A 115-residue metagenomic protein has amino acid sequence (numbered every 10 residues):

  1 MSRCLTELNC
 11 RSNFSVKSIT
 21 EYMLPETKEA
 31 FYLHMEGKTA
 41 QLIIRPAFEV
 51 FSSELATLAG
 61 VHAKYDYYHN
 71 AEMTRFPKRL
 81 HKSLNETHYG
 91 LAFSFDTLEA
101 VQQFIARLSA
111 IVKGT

Functional and structural regions predicted by a protein language model:
M1-E26: Negatively charged, low-complexity tracts enriched in Asp/Glu with abundant Ser/Thr
L5, C10, F31-L33, L42-I44 (+1 more regions): Hydrophobic beta-strand residues in large extracellular and virion-surface proteins
R11-S18, M35-K38, S83-T87: Short, ordered beta-strand-loop transition motifs
I19, I43-I44, I105, I111: Weak global preference for isoleucine
E21-R79: Short, conserved beta-strand/beta-arch hydrophobic-aromatic motifs that form part of recognition grooves or interface
Y68-T115: Well-ordered alpha/beta subsegment
